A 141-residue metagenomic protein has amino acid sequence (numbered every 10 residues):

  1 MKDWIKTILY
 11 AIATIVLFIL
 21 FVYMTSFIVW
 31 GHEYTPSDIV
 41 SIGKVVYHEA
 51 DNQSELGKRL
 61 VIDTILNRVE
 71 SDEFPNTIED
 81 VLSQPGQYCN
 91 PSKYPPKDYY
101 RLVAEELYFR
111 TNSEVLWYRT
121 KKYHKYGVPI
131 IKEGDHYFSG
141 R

Functional and structural regions predicted by a protein language model:
M1-W4: N-terminal Lys/Arg-rich, disordered targeting/topogenic segments
Y10-T25: Hydrophobic membrane-insertion alpha-helices, especially the h-region of bacterial N-terminal signal peptides
S26-R141: Bacterial extracytoplasmic/cell-wall-associated proteins, especially those involved in peptidoglycan
